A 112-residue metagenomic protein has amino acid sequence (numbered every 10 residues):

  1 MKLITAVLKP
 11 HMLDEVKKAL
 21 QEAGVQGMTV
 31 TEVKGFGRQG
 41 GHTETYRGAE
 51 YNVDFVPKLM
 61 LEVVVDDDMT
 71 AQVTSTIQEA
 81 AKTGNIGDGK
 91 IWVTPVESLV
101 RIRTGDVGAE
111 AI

Functional and structural regions predicted by a protein language model:
M1-I112: Positively charged, small/polar-rich N-terminal and surface patches that mediate targeting and assembly and bind
